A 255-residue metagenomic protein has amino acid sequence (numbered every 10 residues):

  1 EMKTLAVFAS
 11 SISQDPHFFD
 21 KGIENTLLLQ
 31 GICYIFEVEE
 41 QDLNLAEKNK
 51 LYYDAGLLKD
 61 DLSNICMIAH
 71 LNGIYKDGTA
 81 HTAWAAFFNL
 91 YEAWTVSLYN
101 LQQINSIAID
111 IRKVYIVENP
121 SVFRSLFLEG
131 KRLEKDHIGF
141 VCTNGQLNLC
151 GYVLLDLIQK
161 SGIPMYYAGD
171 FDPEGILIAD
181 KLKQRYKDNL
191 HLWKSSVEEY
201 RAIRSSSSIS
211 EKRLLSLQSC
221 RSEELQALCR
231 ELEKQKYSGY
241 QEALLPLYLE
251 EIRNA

Functional and structural regions predicted by a protein language model:
E1-C142, L147-K160, E174, D180-K181 (+1 more regions): Nucleic-acid enzyme cleavage-core boundary/entry regions
G139, N189-H191: Conserved beta-strand segments of alpha/beta enzyme cores
K160-S161, R185-N189: Arginine/glycine-rich "motif VI" loop of SF2 helicases in the C-terminal RecA-like domain
I163-D172: Acidic beta-strand-to-loop metal/phosphate-binding motif
D170, S195-S196: Short, loop-centered acidic/histidine patches that primarily coordinate divalent metals
